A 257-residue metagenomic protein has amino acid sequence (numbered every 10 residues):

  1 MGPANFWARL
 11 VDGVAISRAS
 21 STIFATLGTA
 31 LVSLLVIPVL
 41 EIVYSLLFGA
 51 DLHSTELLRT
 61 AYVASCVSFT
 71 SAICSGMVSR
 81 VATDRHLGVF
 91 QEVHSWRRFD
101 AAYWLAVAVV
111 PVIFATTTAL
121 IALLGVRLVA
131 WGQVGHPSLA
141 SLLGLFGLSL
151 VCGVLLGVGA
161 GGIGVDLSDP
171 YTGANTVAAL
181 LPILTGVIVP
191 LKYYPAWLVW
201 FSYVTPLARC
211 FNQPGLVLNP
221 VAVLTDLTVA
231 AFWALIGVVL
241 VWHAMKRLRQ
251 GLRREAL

Functional and structural regions predicted by a protein language model:
M1-A130, V134-V204, R209-L257: Hydrophobic transmembrane alpha-helices and immediately adjacent juxtamembrane helices of multi-pass inner-membrane
